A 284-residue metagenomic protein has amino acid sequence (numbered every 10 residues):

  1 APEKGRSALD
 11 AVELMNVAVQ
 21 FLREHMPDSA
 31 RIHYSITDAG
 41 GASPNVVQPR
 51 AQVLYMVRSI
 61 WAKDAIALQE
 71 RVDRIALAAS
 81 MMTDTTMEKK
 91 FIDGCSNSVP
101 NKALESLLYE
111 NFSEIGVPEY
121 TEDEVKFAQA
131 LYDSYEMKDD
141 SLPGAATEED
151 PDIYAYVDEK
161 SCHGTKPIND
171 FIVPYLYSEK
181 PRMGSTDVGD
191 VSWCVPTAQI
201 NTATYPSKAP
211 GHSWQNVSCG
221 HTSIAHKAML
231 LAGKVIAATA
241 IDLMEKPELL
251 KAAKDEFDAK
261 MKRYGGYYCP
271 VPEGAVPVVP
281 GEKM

Functional and structural regions predicted by a protein language model:
A1-G144: Midchain, well-structured core segments that form catalytic/ion-binding scaffolds
L14-F21, A237-E245: Short glycine/serine- and small hydrophobic-enriched flexible loop segments
H33-T37, K90-P100, L250-P270: Short, highly charged C-terminal tails/helix-capping segments
V72-A76, K227, A238: Conserved short hydrophobic patches within well-ordered secondary structure
M81, S113, V117, W193-P196 (+2 more regions): Hydrophobic alpha-helix feature that most strongly marks membrane-spanning transmembrane helices and their immediate
N101, T121-E122, T222, K246 (+1 more regions): Helix N-terminus capping/helix-initiation residues
L108, V191, I236: Hydrophobic, well-ordered secondary-structure elements that form the walls of internal hydrophobic environments
K126, S134-G233, K251-M284: Zn-dependent metallopeptidase/amidohydrolase metal-coordination segment
